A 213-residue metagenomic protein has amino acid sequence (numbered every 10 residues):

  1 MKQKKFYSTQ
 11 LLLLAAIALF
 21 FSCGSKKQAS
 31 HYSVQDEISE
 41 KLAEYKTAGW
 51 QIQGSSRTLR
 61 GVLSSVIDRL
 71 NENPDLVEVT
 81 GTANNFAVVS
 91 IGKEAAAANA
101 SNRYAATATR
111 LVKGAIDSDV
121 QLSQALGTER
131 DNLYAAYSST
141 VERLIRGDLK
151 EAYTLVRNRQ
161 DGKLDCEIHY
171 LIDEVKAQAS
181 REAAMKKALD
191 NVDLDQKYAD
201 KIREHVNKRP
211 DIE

Functional and structural regions predicted by a protein language model:
M1-S25: Sec-dependent bacterial lipoprotein signal peptides
C23-E213: Domain-level marker for long, solvent-exposed, non-transmembrane regions
